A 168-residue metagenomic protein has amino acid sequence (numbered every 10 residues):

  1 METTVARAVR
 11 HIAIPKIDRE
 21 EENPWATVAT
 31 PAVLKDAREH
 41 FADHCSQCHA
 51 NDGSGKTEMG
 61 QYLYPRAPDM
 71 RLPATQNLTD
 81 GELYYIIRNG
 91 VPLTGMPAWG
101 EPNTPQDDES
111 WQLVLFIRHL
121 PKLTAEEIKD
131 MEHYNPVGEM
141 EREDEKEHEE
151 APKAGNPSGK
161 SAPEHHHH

Functional and structural regions predicted by a protein language model:
M1-E39, G100-I117, H133-H168: Periplasmic c-type cytochrome electron-transfer domains
M1-H11, A42-N51, R71-D80: Phosphate-binding glycine-rich loops and adjacent basic patches that engage nucleotide phosphates, nucleic-acid
R38-P65, V91-A98, L120-E126: Periplasmic/extracellular electron-transfer cofactor-ligation site, primarily the c-type cytochrome heme-c attachment
D52-G55, A74, G100, H165-H166: Short, well-ordered turn and helix-capping elements at secondary-structure junctions
Y62-R118: Extracytoplasmic electron-transfer domains, predominantly the class I c-type cytochrome c fold
I128-E132: Short, glycine/acidic-rich hinge or "gate" loops at secondary-structure transitions that mediate conformational
